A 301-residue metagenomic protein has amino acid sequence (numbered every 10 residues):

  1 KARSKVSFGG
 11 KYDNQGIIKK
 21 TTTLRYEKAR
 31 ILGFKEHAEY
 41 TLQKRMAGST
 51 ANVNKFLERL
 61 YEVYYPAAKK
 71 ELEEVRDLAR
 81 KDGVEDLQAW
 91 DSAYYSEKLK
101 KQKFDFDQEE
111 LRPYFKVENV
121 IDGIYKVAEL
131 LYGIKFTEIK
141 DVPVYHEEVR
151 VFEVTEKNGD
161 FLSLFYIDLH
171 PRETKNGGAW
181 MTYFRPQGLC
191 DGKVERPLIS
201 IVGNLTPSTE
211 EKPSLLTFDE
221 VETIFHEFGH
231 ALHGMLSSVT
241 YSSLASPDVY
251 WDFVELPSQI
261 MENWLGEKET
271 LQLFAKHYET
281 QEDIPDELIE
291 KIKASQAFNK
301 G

Functional and structural regions predicted by a protein language model:
K1-F8, G301: Short intrinsically disordered, low-complexity coil segments enriched in acidic
R3, L205-P207: Short, histidine-centered active-site or binding-site loop motifs used for metal coordination, general acid-base
K5-F8, Y12, K20: Substrate/cofactor-recognition hotspot
F8, Q108, S208, S238-Y241: General secondary-structure edge motif
G10, N14, P113, V117 (+2 more regions): Alpha-helix N-cap/helix-initiation motif
K19, T23-L24, K28-N204, V254 (+1 more regions): Active-site-proximal, well-structured secondary-structure segments within enzyme catalytic domains
Y26-G33, A128, P207, K212-M235 (+1 more regions): Active-site recognition of the HExxH zinc-binding catalytic motif
E227, A231-W264: Zinc-dependent metallopeptidase catalytic helix centered on the HExxH motif and its immediate flanking segment
